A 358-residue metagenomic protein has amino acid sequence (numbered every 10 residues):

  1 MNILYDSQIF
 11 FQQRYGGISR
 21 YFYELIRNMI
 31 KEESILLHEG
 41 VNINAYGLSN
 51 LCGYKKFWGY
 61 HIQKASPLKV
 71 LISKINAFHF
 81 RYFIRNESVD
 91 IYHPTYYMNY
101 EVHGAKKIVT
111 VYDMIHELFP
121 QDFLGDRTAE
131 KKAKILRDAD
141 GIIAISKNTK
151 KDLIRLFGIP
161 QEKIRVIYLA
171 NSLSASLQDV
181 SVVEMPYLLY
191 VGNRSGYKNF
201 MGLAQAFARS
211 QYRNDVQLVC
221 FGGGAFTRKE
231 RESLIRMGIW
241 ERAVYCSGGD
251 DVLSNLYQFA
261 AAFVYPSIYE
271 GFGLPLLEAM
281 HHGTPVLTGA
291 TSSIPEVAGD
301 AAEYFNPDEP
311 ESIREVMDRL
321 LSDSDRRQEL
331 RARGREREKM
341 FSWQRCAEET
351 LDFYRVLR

Functional and structural regions predicted by a protein language model:
M1-R358: Carbohydrate transferase catalytic cores enriched for Leloir-type hexosyltransferases
